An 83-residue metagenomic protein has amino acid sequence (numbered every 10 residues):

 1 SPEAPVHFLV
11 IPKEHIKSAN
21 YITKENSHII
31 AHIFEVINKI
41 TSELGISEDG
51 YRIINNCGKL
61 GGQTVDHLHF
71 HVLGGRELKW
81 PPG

Functional and structural regions predicted by a protein language model:
S1-G83: HIT superfamily nucleotide-processing domains
